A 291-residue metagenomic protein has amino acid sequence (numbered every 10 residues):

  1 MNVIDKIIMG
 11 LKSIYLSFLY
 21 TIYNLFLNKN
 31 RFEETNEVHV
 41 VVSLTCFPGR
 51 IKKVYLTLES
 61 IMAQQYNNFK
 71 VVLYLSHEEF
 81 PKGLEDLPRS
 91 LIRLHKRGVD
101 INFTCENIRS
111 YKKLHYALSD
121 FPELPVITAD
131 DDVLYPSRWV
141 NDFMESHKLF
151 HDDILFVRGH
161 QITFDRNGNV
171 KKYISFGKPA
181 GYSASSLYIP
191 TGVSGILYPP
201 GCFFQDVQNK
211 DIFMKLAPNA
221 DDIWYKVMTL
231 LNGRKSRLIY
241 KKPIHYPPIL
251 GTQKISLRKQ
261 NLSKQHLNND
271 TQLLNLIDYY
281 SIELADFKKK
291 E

Functional and structural regions predicted by a protein language model:
N2-Y23, E37, K53, I212-E291: C-terminal catalytic/acceptor-binding lobe
V38-S43, K70, W224: Cell-envelope/extracellular polymer assembly enzymes that use nucleotide-activated donors
V41-G49, Q64: A conserved hydrophobic helix/loop-capping motif in glycosyltransferases and polysaccharide synthases
T57-F69, H77-E78, R93: Short, acidic, metal-binding catalytic loop of nucleotide-sugar glycosyltransferases
V72-S76, F156: Short internal beta-strands
S76-L124: Active-site-proximal specificity loops/subdomain of glycosyltransferases
A117, L134-K210: Conserved catalytic core of nucleotide-sugar-dependent glycosyltransferases
E123-L134: Short beta-strand-to-loop acidic/aromatic patch adjacent to the donor-nucleotide binding site
